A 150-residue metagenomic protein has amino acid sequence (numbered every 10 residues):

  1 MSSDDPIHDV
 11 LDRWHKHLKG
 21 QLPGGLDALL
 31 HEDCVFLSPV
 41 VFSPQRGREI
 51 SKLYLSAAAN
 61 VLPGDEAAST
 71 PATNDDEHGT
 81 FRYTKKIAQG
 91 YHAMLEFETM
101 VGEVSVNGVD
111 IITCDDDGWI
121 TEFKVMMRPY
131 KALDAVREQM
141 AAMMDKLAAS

Functional and structural regions predicted by a protein language model:
M1-S150: C-terminal and inter-domain tail/linker signature
